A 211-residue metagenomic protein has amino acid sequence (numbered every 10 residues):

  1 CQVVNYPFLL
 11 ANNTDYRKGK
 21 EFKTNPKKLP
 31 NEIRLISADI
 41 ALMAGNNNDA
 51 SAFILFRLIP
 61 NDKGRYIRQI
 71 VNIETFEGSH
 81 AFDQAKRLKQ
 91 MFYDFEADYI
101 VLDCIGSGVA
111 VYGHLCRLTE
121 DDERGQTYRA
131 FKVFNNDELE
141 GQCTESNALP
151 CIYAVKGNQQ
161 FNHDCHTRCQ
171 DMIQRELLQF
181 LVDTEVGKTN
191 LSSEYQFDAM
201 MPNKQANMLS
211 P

Functional and structural regions predicted by a protein language model:
C1-K132, H163, T167, L177-P211: RNase H-like, metal-dependent nuclease domains and their acidic two-metal-ion catalytic environment used
T119-Q174: Conserved beta-strand -> loop -> alpha-helix junction used to position metal-binding or nucleic-acid-contacting
